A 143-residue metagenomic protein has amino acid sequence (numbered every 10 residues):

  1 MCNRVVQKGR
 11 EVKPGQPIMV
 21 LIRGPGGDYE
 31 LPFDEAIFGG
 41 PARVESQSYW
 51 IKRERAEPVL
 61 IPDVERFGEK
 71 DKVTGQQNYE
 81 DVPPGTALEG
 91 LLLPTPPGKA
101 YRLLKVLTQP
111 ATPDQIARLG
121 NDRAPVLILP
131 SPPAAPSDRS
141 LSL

Functional and structural regions predicted by a protein language model:
M1-L143: Short linear sequence motif anchored by a di-proline
